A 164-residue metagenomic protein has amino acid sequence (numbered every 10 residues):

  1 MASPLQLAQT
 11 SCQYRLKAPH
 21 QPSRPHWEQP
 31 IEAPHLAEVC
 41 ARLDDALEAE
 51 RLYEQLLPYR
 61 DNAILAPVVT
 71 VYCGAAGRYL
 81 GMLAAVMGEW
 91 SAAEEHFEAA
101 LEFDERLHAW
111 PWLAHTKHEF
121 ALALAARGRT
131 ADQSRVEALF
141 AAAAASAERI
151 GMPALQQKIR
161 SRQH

Functional and structural regions predicted by a protein language model:
M1-H164: Helix-coil-helix junctions within alpha-helical repeat/solenoid scaffolds
